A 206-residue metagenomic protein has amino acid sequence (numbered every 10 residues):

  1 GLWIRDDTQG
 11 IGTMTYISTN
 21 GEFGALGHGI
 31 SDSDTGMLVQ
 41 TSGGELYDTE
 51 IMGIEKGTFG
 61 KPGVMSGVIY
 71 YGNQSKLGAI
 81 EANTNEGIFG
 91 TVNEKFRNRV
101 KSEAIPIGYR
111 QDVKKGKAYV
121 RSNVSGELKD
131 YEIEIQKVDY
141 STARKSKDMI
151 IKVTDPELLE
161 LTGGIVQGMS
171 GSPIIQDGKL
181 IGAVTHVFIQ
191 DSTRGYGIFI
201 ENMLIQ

Functional and structural regions predicted by a protein language model:
G1-Q206: C-terminal recognition in membrane/secretory proteostasis and scaffolding
